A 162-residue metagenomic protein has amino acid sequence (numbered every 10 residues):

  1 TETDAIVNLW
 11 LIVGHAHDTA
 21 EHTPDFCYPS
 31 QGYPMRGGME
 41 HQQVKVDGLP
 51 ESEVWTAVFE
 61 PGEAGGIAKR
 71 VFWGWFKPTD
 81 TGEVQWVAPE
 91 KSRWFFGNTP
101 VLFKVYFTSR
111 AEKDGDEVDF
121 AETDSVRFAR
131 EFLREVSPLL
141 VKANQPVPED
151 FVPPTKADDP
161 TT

Functional and structural regions predicted by a protein language model:
T1-P148, T155-A157: A cross-kingdom signal targeting lumenal/periplasmic-facing segments of multi-pass membrane and secretory-pathway
T161-T162: Extended non-catalytic domains of envelope/secretory-pathway proteins
